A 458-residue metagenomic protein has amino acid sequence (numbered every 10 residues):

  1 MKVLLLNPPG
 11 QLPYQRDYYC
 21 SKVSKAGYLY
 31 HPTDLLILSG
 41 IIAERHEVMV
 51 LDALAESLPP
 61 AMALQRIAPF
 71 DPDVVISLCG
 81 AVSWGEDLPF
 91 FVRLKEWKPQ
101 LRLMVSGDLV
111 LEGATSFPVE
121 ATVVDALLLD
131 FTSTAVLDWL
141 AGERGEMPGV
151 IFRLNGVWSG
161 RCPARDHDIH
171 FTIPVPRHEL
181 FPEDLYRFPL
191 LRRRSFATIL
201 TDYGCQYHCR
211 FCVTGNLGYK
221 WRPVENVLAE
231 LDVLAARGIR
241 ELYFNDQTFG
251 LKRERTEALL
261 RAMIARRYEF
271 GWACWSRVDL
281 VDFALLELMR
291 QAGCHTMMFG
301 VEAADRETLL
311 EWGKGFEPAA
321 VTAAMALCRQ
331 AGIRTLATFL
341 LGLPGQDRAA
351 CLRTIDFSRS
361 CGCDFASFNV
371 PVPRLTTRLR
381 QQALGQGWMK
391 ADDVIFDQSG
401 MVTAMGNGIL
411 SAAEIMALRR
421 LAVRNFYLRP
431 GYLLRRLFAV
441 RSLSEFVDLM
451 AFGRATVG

Functional and structural regions predicted by a protein language model:
M1-G27: Short glycine-rich His-centered loop
L5, I67-D73, R378-A383, G387-G458: Radical SAM enzyme core and accessory elements
L12-D17, E112-T115, Y207, R253-E254 (+5 more regions): Flexible glycine/acidic-rich beta-alpha junction loops that bind and position SAM and/or redox cofactors in anaerobic
Q15-R16, R144-M147, R153-T201: N-terminal [4Fe-4S]-dependent radical SAM core
V23-T33, S399: A short acidic, glycine-rich active-site loop that binds or catalyzes chemistry on phosphate/adenosine moieties
D34, L38-D166, V370-T376: Glycine-rich beta-alpha loop elements in corrinoid/cobalamin-binding modules across cobalamin-dependent enzymes
A114-A121, L285, G345-S360: Catalytic cores of alpha/beta
R177-L336, L343, D356: Radical SAM [4Fe-4S] cluster-binding motif and immediate context
